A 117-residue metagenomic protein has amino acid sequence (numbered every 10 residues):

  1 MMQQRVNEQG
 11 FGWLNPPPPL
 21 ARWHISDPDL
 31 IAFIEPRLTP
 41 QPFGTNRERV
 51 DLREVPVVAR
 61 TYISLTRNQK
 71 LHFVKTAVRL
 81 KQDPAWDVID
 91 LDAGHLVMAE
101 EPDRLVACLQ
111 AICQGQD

Functional and structural regions predicted by a protein language model:
M1-V55: Helix-rich cap/lid subdomain of alpha/beta-hydrolase
P28-A32, V74-V78, D103: Generic alpha-helical secondary structure signal
L30, V58-R60, D87: A generic secondary-structure signal marking the coil-to-beta-strand transition
V55-P56, Y62-S64: Short beta-strand/loop motif that positions the catalytic acidic residue of the alpha/beta-hydrolase fold
T66-D92, L96-A99, A111-C113: Conserved loop-alpha-helix segment in the C-terminal half of the alpha/beta-hydrolase fold that carries the catalytic
P102-Q110: Short, amphipathic alpha-helical "lid/cap" segments that border enzyme active or binding sites
